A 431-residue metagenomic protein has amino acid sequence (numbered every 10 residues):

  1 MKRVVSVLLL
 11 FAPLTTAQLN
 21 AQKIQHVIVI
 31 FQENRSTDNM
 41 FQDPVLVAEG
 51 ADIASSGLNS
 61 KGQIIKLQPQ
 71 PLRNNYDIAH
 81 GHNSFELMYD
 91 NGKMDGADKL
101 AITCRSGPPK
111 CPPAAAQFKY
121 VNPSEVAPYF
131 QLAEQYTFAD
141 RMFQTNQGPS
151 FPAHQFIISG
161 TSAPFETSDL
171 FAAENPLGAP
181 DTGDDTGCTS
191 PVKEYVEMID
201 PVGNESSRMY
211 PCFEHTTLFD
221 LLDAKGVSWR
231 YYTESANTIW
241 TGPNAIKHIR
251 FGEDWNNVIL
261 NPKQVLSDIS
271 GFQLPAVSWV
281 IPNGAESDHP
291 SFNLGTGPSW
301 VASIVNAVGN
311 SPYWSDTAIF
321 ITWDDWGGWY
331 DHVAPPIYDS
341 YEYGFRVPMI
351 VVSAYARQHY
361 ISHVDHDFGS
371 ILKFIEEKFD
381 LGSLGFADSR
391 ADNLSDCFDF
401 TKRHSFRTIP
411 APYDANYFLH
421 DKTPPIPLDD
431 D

Functional and structural regions predicted by a protein language model:
M1, A12-P13, G92: Short, flexible coil/linker elements and helix-boundary hinge sites characteristic of intrinsically disordered
K2-V7: Sec-dependent signal peptide recognition, specifically the positively charged N-region followed immediately by
L8-A17: Hydrophobic h-region of N-terminal signal peptides that target proteins for export in Gram-negative bacteria
A17-D431: N-terminal pro-sequences and low-complexity stem/linker regions of secreted or lumenal proteins
